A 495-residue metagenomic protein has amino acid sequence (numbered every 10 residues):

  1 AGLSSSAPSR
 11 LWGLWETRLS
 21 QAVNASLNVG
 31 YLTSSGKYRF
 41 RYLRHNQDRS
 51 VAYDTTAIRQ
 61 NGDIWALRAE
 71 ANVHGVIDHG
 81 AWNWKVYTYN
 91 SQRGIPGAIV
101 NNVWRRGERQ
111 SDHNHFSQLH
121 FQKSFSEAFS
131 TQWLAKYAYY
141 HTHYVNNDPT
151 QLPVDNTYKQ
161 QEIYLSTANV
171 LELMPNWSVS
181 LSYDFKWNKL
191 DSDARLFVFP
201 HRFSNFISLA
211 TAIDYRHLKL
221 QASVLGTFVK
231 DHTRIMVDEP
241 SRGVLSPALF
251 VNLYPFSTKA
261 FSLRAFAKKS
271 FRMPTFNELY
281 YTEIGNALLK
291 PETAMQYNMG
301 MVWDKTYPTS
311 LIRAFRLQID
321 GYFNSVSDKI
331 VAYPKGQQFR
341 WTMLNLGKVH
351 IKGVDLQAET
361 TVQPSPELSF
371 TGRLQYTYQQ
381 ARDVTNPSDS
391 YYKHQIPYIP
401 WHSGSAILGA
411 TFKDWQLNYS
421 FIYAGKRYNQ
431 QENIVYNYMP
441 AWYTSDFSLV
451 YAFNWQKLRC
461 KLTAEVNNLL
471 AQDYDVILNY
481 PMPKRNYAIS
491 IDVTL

Functional and structural regions predicted by a protein language model:
L3-S5, Y31-S35, I77-H79, T88-Q92 (+16 more regions): Transmembrane beta-strands of outer-membrane beta-barrel pores
W15, N28-G30, S34, A128 (+5 more regions): Membrane-embedded beta-barrel scaffold of Gram-negative outer-membrane proteins
R18-E108: Periplasmic-side early beta-strands and strand-to-turn transitions of outer-membrane beta-barrels
L19-V23, D78-A81, S124-S130, E172-S178 (+5 more regions): Short loop/turn motifs that connect adjacent beta-strands in outer-membrane beta-barrel proteins
S34-R41, Y322, S327-D328, F370 (+3 more regions): C-terminal beta-signal and adjacent terminal beta-strands/loops of Gram-negative outer-membrane beta-barrel proteins
Q60-A66, G80-T131, A135-Y164, K189-L190 (+1 more regions): Flexible loop and strand-edge segments within Gram-negative outer membrane beta-barrel domains
F228-I235, E239-L245, L253-N298, L317 (+5 more regions): Surface-exposed extracellular loop regions of Gram-negative outer-membrane beta-barrel proteins, predominantly
A314-S325, L344-Y428, R459, L470: Gram-negative outer-membrane beta-barrel transporters
